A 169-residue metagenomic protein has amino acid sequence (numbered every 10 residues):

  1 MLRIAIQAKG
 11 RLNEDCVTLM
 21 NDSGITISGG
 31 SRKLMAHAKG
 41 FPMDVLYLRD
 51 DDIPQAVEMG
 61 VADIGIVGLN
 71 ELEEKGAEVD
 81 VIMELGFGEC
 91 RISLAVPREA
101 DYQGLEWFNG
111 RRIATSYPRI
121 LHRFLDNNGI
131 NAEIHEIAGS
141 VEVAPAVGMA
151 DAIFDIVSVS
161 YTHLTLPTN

Functional and structural regions predicted by a protein language model:
L2-G10, L19, S23, Q103-Y117: Short loop->beta-strand "edge-of-pocket" segments that line small-molecule binding or catalytic clefts across diverse
G30-F41, V45-Q55, I134-P145: Short helix-initiation/N-cap motifs at beta->coil->alpha
L46, D63-V67, D151-V157: Paired acidic/hydrophobic, glycine-rich loop segments that form the ligand-binding mouth/hinge of periplasmic-binding
I53-G68, G76-L85: Short beta-strand-centered segments that line the small-molecule binding cleft or hinge of alpha/beta clamshell
V57-E58, F108, A146-G148: Hydrophobic residues within well-ordered alpha-helices
L69, V79-N131: A conserved helix-loop-strand patch within extracytoplasmic ligand-binding domains of the periplasmic binding
Y117, A132-V141, I156-Y161: Active-site glycine-rich loop that binds ribose-phosphate moieties when present
T162-T168: Conserved small/polar residues in nucleotide/adenosyl-binding loops
